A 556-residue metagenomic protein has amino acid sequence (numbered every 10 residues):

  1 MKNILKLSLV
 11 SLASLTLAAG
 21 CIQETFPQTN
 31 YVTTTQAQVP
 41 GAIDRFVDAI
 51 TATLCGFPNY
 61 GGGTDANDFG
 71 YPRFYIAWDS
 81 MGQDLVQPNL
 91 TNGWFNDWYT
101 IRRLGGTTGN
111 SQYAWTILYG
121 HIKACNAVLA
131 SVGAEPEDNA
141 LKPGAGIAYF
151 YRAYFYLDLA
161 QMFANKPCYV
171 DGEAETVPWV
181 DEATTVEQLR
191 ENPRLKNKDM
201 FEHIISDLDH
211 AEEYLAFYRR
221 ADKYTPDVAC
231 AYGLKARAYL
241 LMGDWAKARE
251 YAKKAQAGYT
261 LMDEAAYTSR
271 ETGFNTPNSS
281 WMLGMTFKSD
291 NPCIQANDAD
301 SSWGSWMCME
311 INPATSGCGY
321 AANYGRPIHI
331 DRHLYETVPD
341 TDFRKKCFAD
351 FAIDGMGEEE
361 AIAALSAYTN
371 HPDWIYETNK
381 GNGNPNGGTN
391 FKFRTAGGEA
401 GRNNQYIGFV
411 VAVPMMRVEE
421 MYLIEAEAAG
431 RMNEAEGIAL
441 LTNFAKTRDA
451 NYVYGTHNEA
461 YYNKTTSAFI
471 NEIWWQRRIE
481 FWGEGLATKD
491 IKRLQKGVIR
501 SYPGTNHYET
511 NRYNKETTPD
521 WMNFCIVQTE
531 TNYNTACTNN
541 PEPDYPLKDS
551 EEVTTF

Functional and structural regions predicted by a protein language model:
C21-Y75, N323-I328, H333-D340, R344-A352 (+3 more regions): Membrane-proximal, proline-rich intrinsically disordered regions
V32-A37, A66-W78, N165-E173, F217-W303 (+1 more regions): Short, surface-exposed recognition loops and adjoining beta-strand edges that mediate ligand/DNA contacts, enriched
N89-F163, L195-K198, L208-Y218, Y406-V413 (+1 more regions): Conserved, well-structured interaction surfaces
I122-C125, F201, L208, A252 (+2 more regions): Inward-facing hydrophobic residues that define packing positions of alpha-helical scaffold repeats
F201, W245, E434-A435: TPR-repeat structural position
R249-V418, A450-E459, T466, E480 (+4 more regions): Hydrophobic-face positions in mid-chain alpha helices that act as interaction patches
